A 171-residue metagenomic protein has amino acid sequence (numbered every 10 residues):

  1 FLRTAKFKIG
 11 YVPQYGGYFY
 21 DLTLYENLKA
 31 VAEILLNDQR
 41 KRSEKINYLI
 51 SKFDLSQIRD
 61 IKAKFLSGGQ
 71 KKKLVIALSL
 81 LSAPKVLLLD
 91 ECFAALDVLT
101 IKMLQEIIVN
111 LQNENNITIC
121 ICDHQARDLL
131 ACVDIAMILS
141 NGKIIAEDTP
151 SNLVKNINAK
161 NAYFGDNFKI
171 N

Functional and structural regions predicted by a protein language model:
Y15, L22-E33: Q-loop/switch helix immediately C-terminal to the Walker
K29, R40-I58: Conserved ABC ATPase "signature" region
K62-L66: Conserved ABC ATPase signature
I76-A77: Hydrophobic anchor residue at the start of the ABC signature
L87-E91: Catalytic Walker B motif of ABC-type/P-loop ATPase nucleotide-binding domains
D123-H124: H-loop/switch region of ABC-family ATPase nucleotide-binding domains
